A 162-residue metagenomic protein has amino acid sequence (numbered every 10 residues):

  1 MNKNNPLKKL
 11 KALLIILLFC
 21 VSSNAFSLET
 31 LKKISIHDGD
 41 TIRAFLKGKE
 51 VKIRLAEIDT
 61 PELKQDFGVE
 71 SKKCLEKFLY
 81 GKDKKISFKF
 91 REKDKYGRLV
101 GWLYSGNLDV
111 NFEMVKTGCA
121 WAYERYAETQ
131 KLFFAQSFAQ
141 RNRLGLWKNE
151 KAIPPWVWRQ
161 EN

Functional and structural regions predicted by a protein language model:
N2-N162: Small beta-barrel nucleic-acid-binding modules, primarily SNase/OB-fold domains and secondarily Tudor-like barrels
